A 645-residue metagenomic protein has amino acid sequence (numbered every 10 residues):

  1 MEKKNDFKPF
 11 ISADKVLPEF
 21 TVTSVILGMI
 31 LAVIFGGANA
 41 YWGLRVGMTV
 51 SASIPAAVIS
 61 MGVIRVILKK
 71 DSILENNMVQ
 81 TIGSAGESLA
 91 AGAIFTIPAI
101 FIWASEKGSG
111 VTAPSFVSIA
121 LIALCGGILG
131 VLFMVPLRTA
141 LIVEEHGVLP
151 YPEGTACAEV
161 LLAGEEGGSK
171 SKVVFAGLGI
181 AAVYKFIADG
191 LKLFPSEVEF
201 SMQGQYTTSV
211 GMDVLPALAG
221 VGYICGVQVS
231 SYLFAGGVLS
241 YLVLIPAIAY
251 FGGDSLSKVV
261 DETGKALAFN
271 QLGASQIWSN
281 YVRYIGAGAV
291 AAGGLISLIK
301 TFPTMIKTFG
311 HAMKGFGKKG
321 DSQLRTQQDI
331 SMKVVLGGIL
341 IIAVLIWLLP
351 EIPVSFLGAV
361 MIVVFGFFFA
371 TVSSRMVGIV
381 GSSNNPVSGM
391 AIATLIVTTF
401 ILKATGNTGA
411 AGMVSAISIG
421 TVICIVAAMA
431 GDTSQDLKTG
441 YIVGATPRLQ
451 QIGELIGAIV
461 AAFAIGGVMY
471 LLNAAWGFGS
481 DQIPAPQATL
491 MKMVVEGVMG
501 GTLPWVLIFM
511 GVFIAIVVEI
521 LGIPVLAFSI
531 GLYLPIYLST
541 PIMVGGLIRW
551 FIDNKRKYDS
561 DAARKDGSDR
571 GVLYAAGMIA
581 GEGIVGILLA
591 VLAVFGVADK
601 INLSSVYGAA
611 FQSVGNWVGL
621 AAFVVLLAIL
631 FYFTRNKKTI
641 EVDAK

Functional and structural regions predicted by a protein language model:
M1-K645: Alpha-helical multipass membrane-protein architecture
